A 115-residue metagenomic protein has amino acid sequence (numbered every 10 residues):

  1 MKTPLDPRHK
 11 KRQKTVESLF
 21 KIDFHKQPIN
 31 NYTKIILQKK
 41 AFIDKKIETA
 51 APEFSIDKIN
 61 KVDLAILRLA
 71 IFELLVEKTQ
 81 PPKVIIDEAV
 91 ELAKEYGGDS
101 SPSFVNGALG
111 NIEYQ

Functional and structural regions predicted by a protein language model:
M1-P102, G107-Q115: N-terminal interaction/assembly modules
